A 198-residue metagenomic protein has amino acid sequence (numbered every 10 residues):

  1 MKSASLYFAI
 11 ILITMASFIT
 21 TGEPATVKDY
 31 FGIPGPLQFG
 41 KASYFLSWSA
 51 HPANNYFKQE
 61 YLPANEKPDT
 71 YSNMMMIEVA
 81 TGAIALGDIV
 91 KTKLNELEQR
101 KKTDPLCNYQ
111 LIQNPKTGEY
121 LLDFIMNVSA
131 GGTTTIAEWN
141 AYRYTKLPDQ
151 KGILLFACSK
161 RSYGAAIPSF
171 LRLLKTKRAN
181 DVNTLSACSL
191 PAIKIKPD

Functional and structural regions predicted by a protein language model:
M1-F8: Bacterial N-terminal signal peptides that target proteins for export
F8-S17: Bacterial N-terminal signal peptides
E23-N55: N-terminal "mature-domain start" segment
A42-G82: Secretory pathway targeting signatures of secreted, lumenal, and periplasmic proteins
K67-T70, N127-I136, G164-A166: Short, cysteine-centered beta-strand-loop-beta hairpins and adjacent loop/turn segments enriched in charged/polar
Y71-N108: Mid-chain, structured segments of secreted extracytoplasmic proteins
Q99-Y144: Signature of long, low-cysteine stretches enriched in small and polar/charged residues
K151-D198: Surface-exposed amphipathic alpha-helical segments
